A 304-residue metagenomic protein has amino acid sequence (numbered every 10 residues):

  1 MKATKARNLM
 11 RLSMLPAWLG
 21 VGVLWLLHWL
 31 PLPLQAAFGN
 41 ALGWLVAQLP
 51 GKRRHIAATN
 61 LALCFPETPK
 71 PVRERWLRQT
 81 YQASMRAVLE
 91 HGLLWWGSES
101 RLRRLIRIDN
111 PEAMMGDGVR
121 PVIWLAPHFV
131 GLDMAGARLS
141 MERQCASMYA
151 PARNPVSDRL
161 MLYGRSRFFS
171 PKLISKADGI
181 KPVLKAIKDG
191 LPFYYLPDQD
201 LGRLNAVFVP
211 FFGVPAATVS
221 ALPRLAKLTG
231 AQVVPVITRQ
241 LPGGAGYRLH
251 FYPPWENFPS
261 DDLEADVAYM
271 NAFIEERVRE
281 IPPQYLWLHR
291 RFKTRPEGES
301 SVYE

Functional and structural regions predicted by a protein language model:
K2, R7, R11, L49 (+5 more regions): Non-catalytic C-terminal accessory region of glycerolipid acyltransferases and related lyso-lipid remodeling enzymes
K2-A126, D158-L162: Membrane-anchoring hydrophobic helices of lipid-metabolizing enzymes
G22, I56, M134, L160 (+3 more regions): Short Gly/charged-rich anion-binding patches and loops
H55, P151-P155, P215-V219: Active-site metal-coordination segments of metallo-dependent hydrolases
R104-I108, H128-F129, N154, L173-K176 (+2 more regions): A conditional alpha-helix N-cap/helix-loop micro-motif detector
V119-A177, D200-P210, Q240: Catalytic core of membrane glycerolipid acyltransferases/transacylases, capturing the structured, soluble-facing
